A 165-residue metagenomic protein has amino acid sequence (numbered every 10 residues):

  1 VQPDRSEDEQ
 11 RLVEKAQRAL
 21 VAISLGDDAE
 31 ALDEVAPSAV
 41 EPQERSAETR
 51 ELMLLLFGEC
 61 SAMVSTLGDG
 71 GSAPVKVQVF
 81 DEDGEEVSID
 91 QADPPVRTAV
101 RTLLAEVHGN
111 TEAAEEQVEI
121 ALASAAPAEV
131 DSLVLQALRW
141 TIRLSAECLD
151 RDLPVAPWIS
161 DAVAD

Functional and structural regions predicted by a protein language model:
Q2-D165: C-terminal-biased regions
